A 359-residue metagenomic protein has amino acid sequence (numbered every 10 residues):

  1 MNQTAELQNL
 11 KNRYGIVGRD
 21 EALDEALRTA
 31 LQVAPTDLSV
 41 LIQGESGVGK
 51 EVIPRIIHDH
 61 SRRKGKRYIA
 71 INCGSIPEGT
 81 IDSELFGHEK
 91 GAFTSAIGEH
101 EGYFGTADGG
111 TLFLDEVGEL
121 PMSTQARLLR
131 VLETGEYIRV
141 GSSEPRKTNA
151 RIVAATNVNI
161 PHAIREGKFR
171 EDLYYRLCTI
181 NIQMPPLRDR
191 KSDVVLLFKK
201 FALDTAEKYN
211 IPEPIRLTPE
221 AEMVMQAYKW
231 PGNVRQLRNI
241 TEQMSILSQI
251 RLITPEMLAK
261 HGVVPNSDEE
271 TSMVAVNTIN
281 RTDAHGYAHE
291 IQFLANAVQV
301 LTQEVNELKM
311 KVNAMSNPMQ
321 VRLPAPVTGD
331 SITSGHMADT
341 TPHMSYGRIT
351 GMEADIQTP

Functional and structural regions predicted by a protein language model:
M1-D24, R63-K66, G141-R151, N159-V276 (+4 more regions): Nucleotide-binding/hydrolysis machinery
G15-G18, A22, R28-I97, G105-P121 (+1 more regions): Conserved post-Walker A coupling segment in P-loop NTPases
A70-N72, L114, I152-A155, N181: Hydrophobic beta-strand core positions in alpha/beta domains
E99-G109, P121-R127, V140-N157, F169-R170 (+1 more regions): AAA+/SF3 P-loop NTPase mechanochemical coupling elements
A284-P359: Bacterial C-terminal helix-turn-helix
